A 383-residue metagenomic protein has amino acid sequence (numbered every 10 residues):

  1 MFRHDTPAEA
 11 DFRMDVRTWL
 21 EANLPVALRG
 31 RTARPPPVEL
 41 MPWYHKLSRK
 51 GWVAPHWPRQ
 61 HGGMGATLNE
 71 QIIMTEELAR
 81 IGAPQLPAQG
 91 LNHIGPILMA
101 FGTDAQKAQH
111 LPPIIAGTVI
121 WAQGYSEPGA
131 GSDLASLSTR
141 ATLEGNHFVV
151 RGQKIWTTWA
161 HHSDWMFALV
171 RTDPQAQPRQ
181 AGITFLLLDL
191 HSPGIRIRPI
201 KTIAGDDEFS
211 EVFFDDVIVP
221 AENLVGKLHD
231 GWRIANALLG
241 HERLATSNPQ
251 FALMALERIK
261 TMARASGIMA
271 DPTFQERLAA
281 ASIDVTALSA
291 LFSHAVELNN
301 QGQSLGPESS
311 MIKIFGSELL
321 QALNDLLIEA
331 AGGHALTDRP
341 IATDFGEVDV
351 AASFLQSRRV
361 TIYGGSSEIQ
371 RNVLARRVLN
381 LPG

Functional and structural regions predicted by a protein language model:
M1-A88, Q109-A116, A245, A265 (+4 more regions): Amphipathic, small/basic residue-rich leader segments at the start of a protein or domain
F2-D5, I195-L291, S353, V360 (+1 more regions): Glycine-rich beta->alpha junctions and the first turn(s) of the following alpha-helix
F2-D5, N69, I73-M74, H93 (+3 more regions): Glycine-rich phosphate/cofactor-binding loops in nucleotide/flavin-utilizing enzymes
L28-P35, I268-Q275, T286-A342: C-terminal helix-coil-helix/basic helical segment that borders enzyme active sites and/or dimer interfaces and provides
R49-A108, P112-T118, W159-W165, V285 (+6 more regions): Internal helix-loop-helix
G117-Y125, L169: A short, Trp-centered hydrophobic/proline-enriched beta-strand micro-motif
T139-T142: A structural signal for short hydrophobic beta-strand segments in well-ordered beta-sheet cores
N146-H147, R151-R198: A short core secondary-structure module
